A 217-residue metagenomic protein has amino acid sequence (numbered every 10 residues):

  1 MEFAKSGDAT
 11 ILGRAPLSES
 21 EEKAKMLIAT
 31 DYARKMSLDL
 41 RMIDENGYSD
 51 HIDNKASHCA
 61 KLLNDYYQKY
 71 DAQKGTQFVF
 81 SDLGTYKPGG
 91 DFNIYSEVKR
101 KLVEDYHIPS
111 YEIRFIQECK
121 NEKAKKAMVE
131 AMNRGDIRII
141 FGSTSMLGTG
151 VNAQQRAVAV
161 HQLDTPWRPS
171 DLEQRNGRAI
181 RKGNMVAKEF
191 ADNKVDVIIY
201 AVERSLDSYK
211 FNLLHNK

Functional and structural regions predicted by a protein language model:
M1-H51, K55, L62-Q68: Inter-lobe connector of SF1/SF2 helicase motors
G75-L83: Conserved RecA-like ASCE P-loop NTPase motor core of nucleic-acid helicases/translocases
L83-Q117: Conserved helicase motor "Helicase C" RecA-like lobe of SF1/SF2 P-loop NTPases
H107-T144: Conserved helicase ATPase core of P-loop NTP-dependent helicases/translocases
P109-Y111, I137, Q155-V160, N184-V197: Short glycine-/polar-rich loops that comprise or flank the Walker A/P-loop and associated switch/sensor motifs
S145-V186: Conserved RecA-like helicase motor core of SF1/SF2 enzymes
S170-N176, I180-K217: A conserved SF2-helicase RecA2
